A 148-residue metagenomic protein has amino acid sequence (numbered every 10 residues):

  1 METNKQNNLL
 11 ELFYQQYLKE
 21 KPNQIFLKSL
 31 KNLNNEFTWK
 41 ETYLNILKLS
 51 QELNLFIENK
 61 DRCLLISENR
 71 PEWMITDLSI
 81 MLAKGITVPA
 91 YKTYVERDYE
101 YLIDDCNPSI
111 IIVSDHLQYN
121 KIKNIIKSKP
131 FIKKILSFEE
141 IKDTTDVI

Functional and structural regions predicted by a protein language model:
M1-F56, D61-R62, L78, D104: N-lobe entry segment of adenylate-forming
P22, L82, K129-P130: Short, well-ordered coil/turn elements that cap or connect secondary structure elements
N23-I25, P71, S109: Glycine-centered loop/turn positions within well-structured domains that cap or flank conserved ligand/cofactor-binding
N35-E36, E52-Y94: Conserved AMP-binding/adenylate-forming
I46-L49, W73, Y99: Aromatic/hydrophobic pocket-lining residues that form the small-molecule binding cavity in soluble enzyme cores
I86-I148: Structural core segment of the AMP-binding/adenylate-forming
